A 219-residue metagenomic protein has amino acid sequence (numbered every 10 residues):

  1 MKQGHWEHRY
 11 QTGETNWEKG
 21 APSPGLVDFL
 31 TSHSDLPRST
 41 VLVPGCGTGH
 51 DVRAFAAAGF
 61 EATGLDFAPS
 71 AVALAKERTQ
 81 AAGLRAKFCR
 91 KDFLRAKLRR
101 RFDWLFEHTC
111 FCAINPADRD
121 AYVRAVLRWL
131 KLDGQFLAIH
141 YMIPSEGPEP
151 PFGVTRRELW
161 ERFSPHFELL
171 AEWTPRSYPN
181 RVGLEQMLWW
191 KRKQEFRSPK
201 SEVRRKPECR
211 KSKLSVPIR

Functional and structural regions predicted by a protein language model:
M1-L42, G47-R100, I114-Q194: Class I (Rossmann-like) S-adenosyl-L-methionine-dependent methyltransferase catalytic domain, capturing the SAM-binding
D103: Conserved acidic residues
F106: A conserved beta-strand element that flanks and buttresses the S-adenosyl-L-methionine
T109-A113: Short catalytic micro-motifs in class I SAM-dependent methyltransferases
Q194-R219: Intrinsic disorder/low-complexity segments
